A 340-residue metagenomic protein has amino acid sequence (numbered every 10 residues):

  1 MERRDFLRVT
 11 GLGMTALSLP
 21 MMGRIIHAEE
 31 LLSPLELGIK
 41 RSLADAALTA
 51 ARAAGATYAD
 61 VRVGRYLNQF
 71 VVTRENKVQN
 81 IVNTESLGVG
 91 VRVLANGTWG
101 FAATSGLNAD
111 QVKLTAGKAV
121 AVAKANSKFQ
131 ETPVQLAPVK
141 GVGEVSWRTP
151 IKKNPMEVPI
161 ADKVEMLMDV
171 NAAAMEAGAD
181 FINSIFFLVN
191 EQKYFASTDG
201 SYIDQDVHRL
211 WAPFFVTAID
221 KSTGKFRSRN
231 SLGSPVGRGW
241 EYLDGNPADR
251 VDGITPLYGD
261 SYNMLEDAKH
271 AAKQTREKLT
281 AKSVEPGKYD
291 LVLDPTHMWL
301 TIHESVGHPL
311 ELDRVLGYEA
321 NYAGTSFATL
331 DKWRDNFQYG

Functional and structural regions predicted by a protein language model:
E2-G340: Active-site bordering "gate/hinge" segments that shape substrate access to catalytic or cofactor-binding pockets
